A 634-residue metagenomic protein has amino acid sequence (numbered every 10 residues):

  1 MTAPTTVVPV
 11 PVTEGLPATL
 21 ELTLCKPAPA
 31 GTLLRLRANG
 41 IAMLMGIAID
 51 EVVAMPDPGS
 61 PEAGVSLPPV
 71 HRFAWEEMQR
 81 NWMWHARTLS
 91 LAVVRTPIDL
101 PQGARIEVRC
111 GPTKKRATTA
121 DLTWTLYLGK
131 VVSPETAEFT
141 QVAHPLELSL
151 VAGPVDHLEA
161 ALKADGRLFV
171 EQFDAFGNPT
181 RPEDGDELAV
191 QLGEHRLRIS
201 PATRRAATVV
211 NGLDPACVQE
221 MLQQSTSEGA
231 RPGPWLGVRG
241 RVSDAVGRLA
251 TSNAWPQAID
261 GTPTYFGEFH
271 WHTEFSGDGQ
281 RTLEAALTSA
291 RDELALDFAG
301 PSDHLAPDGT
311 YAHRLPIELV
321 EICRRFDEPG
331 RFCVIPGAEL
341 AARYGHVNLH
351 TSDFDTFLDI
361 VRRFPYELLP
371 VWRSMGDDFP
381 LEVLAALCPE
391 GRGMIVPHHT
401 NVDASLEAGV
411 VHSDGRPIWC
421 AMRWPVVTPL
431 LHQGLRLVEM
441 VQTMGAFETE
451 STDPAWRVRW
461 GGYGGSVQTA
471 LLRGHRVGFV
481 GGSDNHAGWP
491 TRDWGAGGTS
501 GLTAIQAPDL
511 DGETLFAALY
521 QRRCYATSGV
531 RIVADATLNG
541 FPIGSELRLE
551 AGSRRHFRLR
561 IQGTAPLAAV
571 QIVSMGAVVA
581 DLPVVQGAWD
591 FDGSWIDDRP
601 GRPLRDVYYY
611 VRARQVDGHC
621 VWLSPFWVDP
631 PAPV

Functional and structural regions predicted by a protein language model:
M1-P154: Ser/Thr/Pro/Gly-rich, low-complexity intrinsically disordered stalk/linker tracts of secreted and surface-exposed
R80-W82, V108, E159-A160, Q223-T226: Flexible coil/linker segments and helix-coil junctions enriched in charged and small residues
L150-H157, A164-V634: Extended, charged catalytic domains and RNA/DNA-binding interfaces, predominantly in divalent-metal-using enzymes
